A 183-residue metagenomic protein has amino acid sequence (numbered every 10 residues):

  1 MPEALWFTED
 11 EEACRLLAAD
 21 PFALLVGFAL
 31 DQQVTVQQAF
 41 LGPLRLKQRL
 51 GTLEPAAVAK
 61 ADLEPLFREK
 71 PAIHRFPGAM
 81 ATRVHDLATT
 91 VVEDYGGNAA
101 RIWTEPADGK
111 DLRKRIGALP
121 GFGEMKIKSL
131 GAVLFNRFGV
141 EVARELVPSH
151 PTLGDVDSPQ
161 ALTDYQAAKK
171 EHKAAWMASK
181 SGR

Functional and structural regions predicted by a protein language model:
M1-R15, A19, G109-A118, E124-R183: C-terminal accessory module of base-excision DNA glycosylases/AP lyases that mediates lesion recognition and DNA
E12-A23, Q33-V36, H74-A79: Structural motif
D20-L24, F40, G78-H85, K128 (+1 more regions): Non-catalytic, well-ordered alpha-helical scaffold segments
L25-A29: Short, aromatic/basic-rich helix-turn unit that serves as a nucleic-acid recognition element
Q32-L41, V91-G97, F138-V142: Short helix-capping/linker segments at secondary-structure and domain boundaries
L46-A118: Alpha-helical ds-nucleic-acid-binding substructure associated with the helix-hairpin-helix region of base-excision DNA
